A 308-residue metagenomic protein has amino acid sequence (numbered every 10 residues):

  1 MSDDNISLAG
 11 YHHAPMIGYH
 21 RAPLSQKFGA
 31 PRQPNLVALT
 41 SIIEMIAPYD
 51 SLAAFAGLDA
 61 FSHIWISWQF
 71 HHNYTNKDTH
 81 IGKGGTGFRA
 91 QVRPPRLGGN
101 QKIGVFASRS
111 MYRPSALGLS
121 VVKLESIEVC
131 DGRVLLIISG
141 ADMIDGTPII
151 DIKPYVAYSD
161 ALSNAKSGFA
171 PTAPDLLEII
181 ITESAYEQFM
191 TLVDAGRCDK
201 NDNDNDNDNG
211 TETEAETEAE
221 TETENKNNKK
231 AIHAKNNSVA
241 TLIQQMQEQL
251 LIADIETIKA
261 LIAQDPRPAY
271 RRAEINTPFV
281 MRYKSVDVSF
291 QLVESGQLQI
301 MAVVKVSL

Functional and structural regions predicted by a protein language model:
M1-S120, S126-D202, K229-L308: Glycine-rich, low-complexity intrinsically disordered segments
D204-D206, G210-K229: Intrinsically disordered, low-complexity segments used as extracellular stalks/linkers and nuclear/regulatory IDRs
